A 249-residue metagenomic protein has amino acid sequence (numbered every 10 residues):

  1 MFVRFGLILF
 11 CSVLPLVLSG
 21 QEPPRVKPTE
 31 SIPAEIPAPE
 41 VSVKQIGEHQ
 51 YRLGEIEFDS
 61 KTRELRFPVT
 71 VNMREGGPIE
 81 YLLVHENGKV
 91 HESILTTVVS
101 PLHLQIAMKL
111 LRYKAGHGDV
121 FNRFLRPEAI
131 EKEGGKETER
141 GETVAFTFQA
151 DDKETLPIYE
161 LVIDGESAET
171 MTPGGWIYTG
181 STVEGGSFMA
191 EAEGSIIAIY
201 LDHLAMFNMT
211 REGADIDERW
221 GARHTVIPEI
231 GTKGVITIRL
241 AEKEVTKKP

Functional and structural regions predicted by a protein language model:
M1-F5: Positively charged n-region of N-terminal signal peptides that target proteins for export
G6-V17: Bacterial N-terminal signal peptides
L16-V26: Bacterial Sec-dependent signal peptides at the C-terminal "C-region" and cleavage site
R25-A34: Hydrophobic, well-ordered secondary-structure segments that either form specific early membrane-associated helices used
P33-P249: Long, low-hydrophobicity ectodomains and other hydrophilic envelope-associated domains
